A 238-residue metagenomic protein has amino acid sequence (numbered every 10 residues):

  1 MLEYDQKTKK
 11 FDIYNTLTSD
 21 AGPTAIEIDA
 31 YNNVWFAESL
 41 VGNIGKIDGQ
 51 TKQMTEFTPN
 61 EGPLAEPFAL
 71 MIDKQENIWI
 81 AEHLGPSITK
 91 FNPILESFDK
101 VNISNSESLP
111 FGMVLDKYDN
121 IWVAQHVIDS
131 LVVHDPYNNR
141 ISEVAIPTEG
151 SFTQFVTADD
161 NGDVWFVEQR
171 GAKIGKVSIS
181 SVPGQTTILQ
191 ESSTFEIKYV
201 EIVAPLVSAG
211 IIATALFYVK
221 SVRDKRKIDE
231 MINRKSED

Functional and structural regions predicted by a protein language model:
M1-E3, G42-K46, P86-K90, D129-V132 (+1 more regions): A short loop-to-beta-strand structural motif that recurs across blades of beta-propeller domains
Y4-K9, D48-K52, N92-E96, D135-N139 (+1 more regions): Short loop/turn segments that connect beta-strands within beta-propeller blades
K10-T16, Q53-N60, S97-I103, R140-I146: A short beta-strand motif characteristic of beta-propeller blades
T18-Y31, G62-K74, S106-Y118, E149-D160: Beta-rich, blade/repeat-based domains predominating in secreted/periplasmic proteins but also intracellular
V34-L40, I78-L84, I121-H126, F166-R170: Conserved beta-strand positions in repeat-built beta-propeller and related beta-rich domains
Y137, V144-V200: Blade-level signature of beta-propeller repeat domains, shared across WD40, Kelch, NHL, RCC1 and BNR/Asp-box propellers
G210-D224: Alpha-helical transmembrane segments
R223-D238: Cytoplasmic C-terminal tails of single-pass
